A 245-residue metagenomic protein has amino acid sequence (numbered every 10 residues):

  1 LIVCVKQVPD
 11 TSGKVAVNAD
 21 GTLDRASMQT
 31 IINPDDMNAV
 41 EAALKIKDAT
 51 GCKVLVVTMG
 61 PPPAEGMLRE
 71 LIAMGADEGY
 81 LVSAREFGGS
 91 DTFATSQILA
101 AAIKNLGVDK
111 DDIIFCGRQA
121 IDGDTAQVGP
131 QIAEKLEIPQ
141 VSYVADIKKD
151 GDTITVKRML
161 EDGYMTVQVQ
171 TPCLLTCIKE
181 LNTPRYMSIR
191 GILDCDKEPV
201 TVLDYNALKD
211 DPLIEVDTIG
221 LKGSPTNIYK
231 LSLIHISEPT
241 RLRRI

Functional and structural regions predicted by a protein language model:
L1-S237, R241: N-terminal glycine-rich FAD/FM-binding segment characteristic of electron-transfer flavoproteins
I245: Cytosolic catalytic cores of cyclic-nucleotide second-messenger enzymes
